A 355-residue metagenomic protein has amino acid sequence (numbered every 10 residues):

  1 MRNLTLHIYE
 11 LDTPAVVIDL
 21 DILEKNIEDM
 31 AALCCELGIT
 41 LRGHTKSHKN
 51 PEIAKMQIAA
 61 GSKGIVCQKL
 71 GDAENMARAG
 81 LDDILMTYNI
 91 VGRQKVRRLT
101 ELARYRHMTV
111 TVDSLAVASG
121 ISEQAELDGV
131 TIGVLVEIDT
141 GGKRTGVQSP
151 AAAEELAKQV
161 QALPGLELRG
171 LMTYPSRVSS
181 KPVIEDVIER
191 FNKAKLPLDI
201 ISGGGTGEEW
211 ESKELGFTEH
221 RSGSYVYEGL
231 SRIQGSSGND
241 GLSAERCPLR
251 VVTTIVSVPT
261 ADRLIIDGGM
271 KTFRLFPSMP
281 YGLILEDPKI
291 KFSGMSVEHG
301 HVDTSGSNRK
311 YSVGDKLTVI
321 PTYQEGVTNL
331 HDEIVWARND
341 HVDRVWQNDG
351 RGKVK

Functional and structural regions predicted by a protein language model:
M1-I18: Generic N-terminal amphipathic, Lys/Arg-enriched alpha-helix
R2-N3, I22-I53, V66: N-terminal glycine-rich anion-binding loops that anchor highly charged ligand groups
L23, K46, M76, V136 (+5 more regions): Conserved, mostly hydrophobic/aromatic
T40, K193-I200, T328-H331: Flexible, glycine/charged-enriched surface loops at secondary-structure junctions
H44-S180: Active-site-proximal beta-alpha core segment in soluble small-molecule metabolic enzymes
G133, D139-S243: Active-site loop/helix belt of alpha/beta enzymes
E208-P288: Active-site loop ensemble at the mouth of alpha/beta enzyme cores that anchors a bound cofactor
T260-K355: C-terminal accessory subdomain/extension
